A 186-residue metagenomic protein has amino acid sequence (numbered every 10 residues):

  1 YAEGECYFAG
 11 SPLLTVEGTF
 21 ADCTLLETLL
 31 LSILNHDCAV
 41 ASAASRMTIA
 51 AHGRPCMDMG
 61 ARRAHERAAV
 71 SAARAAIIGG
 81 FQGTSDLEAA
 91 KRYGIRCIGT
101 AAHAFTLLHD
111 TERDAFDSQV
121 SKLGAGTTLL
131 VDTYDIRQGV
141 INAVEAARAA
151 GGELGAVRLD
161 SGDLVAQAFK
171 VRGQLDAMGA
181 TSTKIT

Functional and structural regions predicted by a protein language model:
G4-Y7, S11-T181: Buried, small/hydrophobic-residue-enriched core segments of structured protein domains
T183-I185: Conserved P-loop NTPase motor cores
